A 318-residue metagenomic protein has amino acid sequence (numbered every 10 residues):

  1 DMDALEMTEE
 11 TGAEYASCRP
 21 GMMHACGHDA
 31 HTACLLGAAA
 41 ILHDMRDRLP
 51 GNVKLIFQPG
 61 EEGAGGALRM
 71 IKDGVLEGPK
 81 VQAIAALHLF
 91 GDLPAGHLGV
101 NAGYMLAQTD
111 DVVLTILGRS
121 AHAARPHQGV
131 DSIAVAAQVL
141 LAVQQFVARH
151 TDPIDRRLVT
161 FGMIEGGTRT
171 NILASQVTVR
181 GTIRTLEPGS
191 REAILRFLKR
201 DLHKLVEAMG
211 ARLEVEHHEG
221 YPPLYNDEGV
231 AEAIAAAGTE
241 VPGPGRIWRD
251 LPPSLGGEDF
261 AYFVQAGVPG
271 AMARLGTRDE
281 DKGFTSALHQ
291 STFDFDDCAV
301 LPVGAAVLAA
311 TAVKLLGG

Functional and structural regions predicted by a protein language model:
L5-M23, D29-A30, L42, D47-M163 (+3 more regions): Histidine/acidic-residue-rich, glycine-tolerant segments that coordinate divalent metal ions
P20-D29, F293-L301: A short acidic, glycine-rich active-site loop that binds or catalyzes chemistry on phosphate/adenosine moieties
T32-A39: DPxDG-like acidic metal-binding loop motif
A39, H43, L316: Gly/Ala-rich phosphate-binding loop of Rossmann-like dinucleotide-binding domains, activating on the conserved
A134-G318: Metal-dependent amide/peptide-bond hydrolase catalytic core, centered on the "pita-bread" metallohydrolase fold
